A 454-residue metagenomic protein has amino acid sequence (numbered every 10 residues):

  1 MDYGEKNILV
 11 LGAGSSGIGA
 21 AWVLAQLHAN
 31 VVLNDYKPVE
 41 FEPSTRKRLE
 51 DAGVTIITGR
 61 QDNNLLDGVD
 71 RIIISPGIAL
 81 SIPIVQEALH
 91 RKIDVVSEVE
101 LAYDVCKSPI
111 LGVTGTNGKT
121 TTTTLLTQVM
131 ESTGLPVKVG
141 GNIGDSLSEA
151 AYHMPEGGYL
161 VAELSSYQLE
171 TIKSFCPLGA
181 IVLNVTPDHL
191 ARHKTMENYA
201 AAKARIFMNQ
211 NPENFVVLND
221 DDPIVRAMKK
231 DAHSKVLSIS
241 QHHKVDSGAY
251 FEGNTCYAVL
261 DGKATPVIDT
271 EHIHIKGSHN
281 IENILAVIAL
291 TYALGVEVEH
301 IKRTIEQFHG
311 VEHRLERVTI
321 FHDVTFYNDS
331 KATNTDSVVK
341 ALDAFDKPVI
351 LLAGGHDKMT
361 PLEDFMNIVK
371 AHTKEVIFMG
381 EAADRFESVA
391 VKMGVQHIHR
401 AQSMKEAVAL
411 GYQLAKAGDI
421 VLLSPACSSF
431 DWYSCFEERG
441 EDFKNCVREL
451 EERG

Functional and structural regions predicted by a protein language model:
M1-S97, L101, R453: N-terminal leader/targeting and accessory segments in enzymes
D2-N7, G17-L27, I268-T373, F386: Nucleotide phosphate-binding/pyrophosphate-handling subdomain across enzymes that bind or process nucleotide phosphates
L24, I72, V113, N142 (+12 more regions): Residue-level signal for inorganic ion chemistry
A25-Q26, N63-D67, P76-D220, I224-K235 (+3 more regions): Phosphate-binding loop of NTP-binding sites
N30-D35, V139, V161, S238 (+1 more regions): Short beta-strand "acidic-cap" motif of Rossmann-like dinucleotide-binding folds
N30-K37, V216-D220, L352-A353, H372-E381: Short internal beta-strands
R46-K47, E363-G418, G454: C-terminal helical cap/extension that packs against the catalytic core of soluble nucleotide-cofactor enzymes
G59-R60, V96-E100, H233-F251, T304-E306 (+2 more regions): Beta-strand->loop->alpha-helix junctions that form or flank phosphate-binding loops in nucleotide-handling enzymes
